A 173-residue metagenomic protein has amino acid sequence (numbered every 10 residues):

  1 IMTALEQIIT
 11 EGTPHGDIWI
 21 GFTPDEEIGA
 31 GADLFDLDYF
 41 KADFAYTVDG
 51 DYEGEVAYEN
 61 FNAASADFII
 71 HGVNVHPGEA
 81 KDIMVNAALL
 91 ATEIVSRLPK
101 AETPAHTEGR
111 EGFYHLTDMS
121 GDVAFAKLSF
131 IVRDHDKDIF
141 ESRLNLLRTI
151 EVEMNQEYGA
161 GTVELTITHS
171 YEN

Functional and structural regions predicted by a protein language model:
I1-E26, A66-I70, H76-P77, K81-A101 (+1 more regions): Alpha-helical metal-binding/catalytic segments enriched in His/Glu/Asp
M2-E59, T103, T107, E111-F113 (+3 more regions): Acidic/histidine-rich catalytic neighborhood of metal-dependent amide-processing enzymes
D36-F40, N62-A63, V85-N86, N145-T149: Short, solvent-exposed amphipathic alpha-helical segments in soluble enzyme and RNA/protein-processing domains
V48, I70-G72, V132, I167: Hydrophobic residues in beta-strands and at strand termini
G50-Y52, G72-N74, S120: A broadly conserved detector of short glycine/acidic/proline-rich loop/turn motifs that flank catalytic sites and bind
A57-A63, M119-A124: Short glycine/proline-enriched loop/turn "hinge" motifs that connect secondary-structure elements and lie
V73-H76, S170-E172: A short, flexible beta-alpha/helix-coil linker loop
A88-N173: Metal-dependent amide/peptide-bond hydrolase catalytic core, centered on the "pita-bread" metallohydrolase fold
